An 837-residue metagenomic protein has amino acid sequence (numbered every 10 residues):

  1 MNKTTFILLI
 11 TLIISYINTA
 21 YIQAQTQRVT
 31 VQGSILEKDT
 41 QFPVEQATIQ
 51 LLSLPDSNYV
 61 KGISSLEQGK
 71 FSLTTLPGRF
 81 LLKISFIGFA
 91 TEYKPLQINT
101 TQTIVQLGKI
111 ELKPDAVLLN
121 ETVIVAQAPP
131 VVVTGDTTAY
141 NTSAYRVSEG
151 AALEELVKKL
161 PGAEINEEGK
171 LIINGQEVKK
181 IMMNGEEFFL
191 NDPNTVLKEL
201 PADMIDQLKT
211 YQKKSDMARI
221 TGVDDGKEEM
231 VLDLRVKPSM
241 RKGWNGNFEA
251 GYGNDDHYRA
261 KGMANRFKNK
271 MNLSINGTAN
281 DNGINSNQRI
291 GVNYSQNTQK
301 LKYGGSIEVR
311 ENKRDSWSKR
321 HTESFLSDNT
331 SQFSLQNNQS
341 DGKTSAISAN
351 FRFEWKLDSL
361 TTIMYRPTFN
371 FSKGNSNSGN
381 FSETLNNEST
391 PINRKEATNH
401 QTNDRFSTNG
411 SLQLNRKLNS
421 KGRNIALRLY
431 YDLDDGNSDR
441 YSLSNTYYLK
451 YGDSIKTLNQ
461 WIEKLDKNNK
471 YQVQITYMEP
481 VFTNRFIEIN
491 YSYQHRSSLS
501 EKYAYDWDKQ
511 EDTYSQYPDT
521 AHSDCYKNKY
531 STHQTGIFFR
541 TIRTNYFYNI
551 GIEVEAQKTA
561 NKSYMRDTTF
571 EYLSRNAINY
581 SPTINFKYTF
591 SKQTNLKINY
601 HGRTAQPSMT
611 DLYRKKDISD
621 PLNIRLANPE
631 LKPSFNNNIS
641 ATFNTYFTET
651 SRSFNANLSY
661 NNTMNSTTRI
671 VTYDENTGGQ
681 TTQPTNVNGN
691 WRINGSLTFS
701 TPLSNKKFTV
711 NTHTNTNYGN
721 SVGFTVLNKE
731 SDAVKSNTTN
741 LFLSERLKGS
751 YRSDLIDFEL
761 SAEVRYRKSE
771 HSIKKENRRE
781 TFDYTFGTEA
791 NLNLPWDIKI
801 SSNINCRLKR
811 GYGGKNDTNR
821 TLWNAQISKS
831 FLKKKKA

Functional and structural regions predicted by a protein language model:
A24, N58, N191-N194, K214-A260 (+1 more regions): Primarily recognizes Gram-negative and organellar outer-membrane beta-barrels
V29-E37, G69, G108-I110: A short, amphipathic beta-strand motif
L36, Q50-L52, S85-I87, I104-R146 (+6 more regions): Short, acidic, small-residue-rich periplasmic hinge/interaction motif at the N-terminus of Gram-negative outer-membrane
D39-L54, P77, V133: Short, ordered, surface-exposed loop/turn motifs in non-cytosolic proteins
L54-K70: Short, acidic Ser/Thr/Gly-rich low-complexity loop/linker segments typical of extracellular and cell-surface proteins
L54-N58, L81-P95: A short, solvent-exposed loop/turn motif at the edges and junctions of modular extracellular/periplasmic domains
L66-T75, K170, V196: Short, surface-exposed beta-strand/beta-hairpin micro-motifs centered on an aromatic residue
V133, K170-A218, V231-P238, M271: Periplasmic plug
